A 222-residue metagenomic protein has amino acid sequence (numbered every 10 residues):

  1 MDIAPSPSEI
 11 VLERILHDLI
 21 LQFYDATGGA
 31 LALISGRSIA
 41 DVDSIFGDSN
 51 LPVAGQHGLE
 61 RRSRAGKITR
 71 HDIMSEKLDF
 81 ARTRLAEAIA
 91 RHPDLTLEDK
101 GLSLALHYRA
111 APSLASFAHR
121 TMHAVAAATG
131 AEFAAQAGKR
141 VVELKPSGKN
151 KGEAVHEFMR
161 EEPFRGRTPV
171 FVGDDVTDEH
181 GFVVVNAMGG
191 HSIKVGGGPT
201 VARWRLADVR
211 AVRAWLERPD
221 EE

Functional and structural regions predicted by a protein language model:
M1-S6, L33, V155: Asp-based phosphoryl-transfer active-site loop
V11-K100: Active-site phosphate-binding/coordination module
E13, S147, G152-E222: Mg2+-dependent phosphoryl-transfer enzymes with acidic/Ser/Thr/Gly-rich catalytic loops
R37-Q56, L114-A134: Substrate-recognition/cap helix-loop segment adjacent to the acidic, metal-dependent catalytic center of Asp-based
Q56-T83, Q136-G166: Substrate-recognition "cap/lid" segment bordering the active-site pocket of phosphatases
D94-P112, F133-K145: Charged, glycine-interspersed solvent-exposed loop segments at helix/strand-loop junctions that cap or gate access
